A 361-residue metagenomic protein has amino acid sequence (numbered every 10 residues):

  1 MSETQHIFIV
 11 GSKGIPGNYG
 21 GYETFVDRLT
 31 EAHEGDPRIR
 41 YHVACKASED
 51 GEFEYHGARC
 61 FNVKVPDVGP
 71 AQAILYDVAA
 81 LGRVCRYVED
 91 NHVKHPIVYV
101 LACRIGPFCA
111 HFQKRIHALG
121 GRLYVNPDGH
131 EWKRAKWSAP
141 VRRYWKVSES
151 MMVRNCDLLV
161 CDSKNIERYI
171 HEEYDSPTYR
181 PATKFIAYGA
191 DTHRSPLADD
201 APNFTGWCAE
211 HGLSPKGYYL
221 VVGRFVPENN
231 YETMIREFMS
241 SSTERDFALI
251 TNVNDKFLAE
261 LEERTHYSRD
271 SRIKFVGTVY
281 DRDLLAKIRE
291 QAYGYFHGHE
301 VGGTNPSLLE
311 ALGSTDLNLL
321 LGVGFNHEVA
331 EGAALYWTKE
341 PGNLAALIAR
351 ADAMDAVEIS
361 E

Functional and structural regions predicted by a protein language model:
T4, V10-N18, A32-P70, N165-E167 (+3 more regions): N-terminal strand-loop element at the rim of the active site of nucleotide-sugar-dependent glycosyltransferases
F8-V10, C208-N229, I235-S242, F247-A248: Conserved donor-binding/catalytic core segment of Leloir-type glycosyltransferases
C45-E49, A190, V222, R245-L261 (+1 more regions): Glycosyltransferase donor-sugar binding loop
I74-G82, V93-D128, G303: An aromatic- and histidine-rich active-site surface loop
V141-L159: Membrane-proximal helix-turn-helix segments that form the acceptor-binding/catalytic region of lipid-linked
V153-A182, A190-S195, F204: A short, active-site helix/loop in glycosyltransferases that binds the activated sugar's phosphate group
K287-G303, D316-L317: Acidic donor-binding loop of glycosyltransferase active sites
A334-G342, A349-A356: Conserved acidic donor-binding segment of nucleotide-sugar-dependent glycosyltransferases
